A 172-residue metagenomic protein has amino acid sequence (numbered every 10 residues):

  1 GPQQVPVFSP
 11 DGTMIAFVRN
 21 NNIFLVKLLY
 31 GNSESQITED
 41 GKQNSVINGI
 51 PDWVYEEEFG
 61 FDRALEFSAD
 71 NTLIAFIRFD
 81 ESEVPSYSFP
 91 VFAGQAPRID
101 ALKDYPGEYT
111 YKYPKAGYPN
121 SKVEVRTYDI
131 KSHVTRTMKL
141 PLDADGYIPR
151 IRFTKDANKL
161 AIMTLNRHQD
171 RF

Functional and structural regions predicted by a protein language model:
G1-F172: Beta-propeller folds
